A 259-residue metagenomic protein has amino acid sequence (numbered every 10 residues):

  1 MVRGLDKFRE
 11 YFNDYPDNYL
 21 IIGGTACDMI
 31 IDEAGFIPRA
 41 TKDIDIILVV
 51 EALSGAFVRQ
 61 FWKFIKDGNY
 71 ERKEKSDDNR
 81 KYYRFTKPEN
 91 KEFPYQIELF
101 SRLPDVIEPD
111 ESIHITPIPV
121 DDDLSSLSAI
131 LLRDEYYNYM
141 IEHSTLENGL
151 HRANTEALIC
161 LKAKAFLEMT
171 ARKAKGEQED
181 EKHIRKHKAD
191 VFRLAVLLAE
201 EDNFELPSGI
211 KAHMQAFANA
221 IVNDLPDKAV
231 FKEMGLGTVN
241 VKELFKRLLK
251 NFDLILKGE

Functional and structural regions predicted by a protein language model:
M1-E259: Compositionally biased terminal segments of proteins
